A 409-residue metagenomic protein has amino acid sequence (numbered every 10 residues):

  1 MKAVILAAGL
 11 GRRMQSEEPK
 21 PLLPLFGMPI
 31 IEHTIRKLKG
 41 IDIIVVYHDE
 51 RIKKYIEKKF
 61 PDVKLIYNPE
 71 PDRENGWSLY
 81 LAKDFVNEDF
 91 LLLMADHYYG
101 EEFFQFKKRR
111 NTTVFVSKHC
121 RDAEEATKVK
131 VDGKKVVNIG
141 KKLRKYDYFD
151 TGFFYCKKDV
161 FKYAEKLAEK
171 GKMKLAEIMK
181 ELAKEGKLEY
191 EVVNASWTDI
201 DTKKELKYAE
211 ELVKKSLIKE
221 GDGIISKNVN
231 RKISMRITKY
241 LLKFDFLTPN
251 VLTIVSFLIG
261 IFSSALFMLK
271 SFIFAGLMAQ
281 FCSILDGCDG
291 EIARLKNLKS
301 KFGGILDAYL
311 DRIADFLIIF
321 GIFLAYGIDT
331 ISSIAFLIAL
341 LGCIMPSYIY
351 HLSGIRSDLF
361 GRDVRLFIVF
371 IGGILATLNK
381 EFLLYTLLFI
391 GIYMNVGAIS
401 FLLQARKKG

Functional and structural regions predicted by a protein language model:
M1-A3, D147-R236, Y385: Conserved alpha/beta core of the MobA/IspD/sugar-nucleotide pyrophosphorylase nucleotidyltransferase superfamily
M1-S16, K187: N-terminal nucleotide-binding beta1-loop-alpha1 segment
K2-I5, P24, M28-D89, M278: Conserved N-terminal catalytic core of the sugar/cofactor nucleotidyltransferase
E88-Y98, I305: Short beta-strand-to-loop acidic/aromatic patch adjacent to the donor-nucleotide binding site
Y99-A176, I334-L341: Conserved core of the sugar-phosphate nucleotidyltransferase
T127-G133, N138-I139, I218-I237, A308-G409: A feature for the membrane-embedded catalytic helix bundles of lipid/isoprenoid biosynthetic enzymes
K204, E210-F274, G397-G409: Topogenic membrane-insertion module of multi-pass membrane proteins
P249-F302, I338, F382-G391: Membrane-embedded alpha-helical segments that form the functional core of polytopic membrane enzymes, especially those
